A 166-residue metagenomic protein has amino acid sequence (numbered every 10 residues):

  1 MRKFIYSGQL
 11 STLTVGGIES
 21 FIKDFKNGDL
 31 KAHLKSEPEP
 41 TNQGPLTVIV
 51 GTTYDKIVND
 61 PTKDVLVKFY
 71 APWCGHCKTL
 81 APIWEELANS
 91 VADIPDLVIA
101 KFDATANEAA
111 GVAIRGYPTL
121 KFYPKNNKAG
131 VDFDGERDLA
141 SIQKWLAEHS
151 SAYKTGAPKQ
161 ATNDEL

Functional and structural regions predicted by a protein language model:
M1-L166: Proteins that catalyze or organize thiol-disulfide redox chemistry and the adjacent proteostasis machinery handling
